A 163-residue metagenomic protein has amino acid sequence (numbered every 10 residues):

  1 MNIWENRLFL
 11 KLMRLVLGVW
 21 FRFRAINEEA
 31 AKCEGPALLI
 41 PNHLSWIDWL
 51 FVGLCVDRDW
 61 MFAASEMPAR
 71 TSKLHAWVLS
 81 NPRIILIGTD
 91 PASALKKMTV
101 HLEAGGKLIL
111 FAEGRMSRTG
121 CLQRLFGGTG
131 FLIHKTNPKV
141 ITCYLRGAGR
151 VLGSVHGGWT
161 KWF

Functional and structural regions predicted by a protein language model:
N6, K11-H43: Helix-to-loop junction immediately C-terminal to a conserved catalytic motif
L12-M13, S80-L86, A112-M116: Short, basic, glycine/proline-bearing loop/turn elements
N27, C121-F163: A cross-family acyltransferase "interaction/gating" segment
C33-D90, G153: Catalytic core of membrane glycerolipid acyltransferases/transacylases, capturing the structured, soluble-facing
N42, S65, E113, L145-R146: Cofactor-binding loop segments of dinucleotide-utilizing enzymes, especially the Rossmann-like FAD- and NAD(P)+-binding
F51-V52, V78, V100, F131-K135: Hydrophobic/aromatic ligand-binding patch that stacks against planar heteroaromatic rings of cofactors or nucleotides
R83-K107: Helix-adjacent hinge/juxtasegments
H101-G130, T136: Catalytic-site beta-strand/loop segments enriched in glycine and acidic/polar residues
